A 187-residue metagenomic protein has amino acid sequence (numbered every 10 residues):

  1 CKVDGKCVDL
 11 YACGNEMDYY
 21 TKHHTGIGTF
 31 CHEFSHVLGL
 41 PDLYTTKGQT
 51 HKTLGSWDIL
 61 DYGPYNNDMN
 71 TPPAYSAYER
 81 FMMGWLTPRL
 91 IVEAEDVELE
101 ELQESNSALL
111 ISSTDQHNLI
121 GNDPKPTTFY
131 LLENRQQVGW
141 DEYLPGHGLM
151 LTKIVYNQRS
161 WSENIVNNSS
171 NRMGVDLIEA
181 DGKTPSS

Functional and structural regions predicted by a protein language model:
C1-L144, V155-N157: Extracellular hydrolytic enzyme modules, especially secreted metalloproteases of the metzincin/thermolysin-like class
D141-S187: Intrinsic-disorder/low-complexity accessory segments
